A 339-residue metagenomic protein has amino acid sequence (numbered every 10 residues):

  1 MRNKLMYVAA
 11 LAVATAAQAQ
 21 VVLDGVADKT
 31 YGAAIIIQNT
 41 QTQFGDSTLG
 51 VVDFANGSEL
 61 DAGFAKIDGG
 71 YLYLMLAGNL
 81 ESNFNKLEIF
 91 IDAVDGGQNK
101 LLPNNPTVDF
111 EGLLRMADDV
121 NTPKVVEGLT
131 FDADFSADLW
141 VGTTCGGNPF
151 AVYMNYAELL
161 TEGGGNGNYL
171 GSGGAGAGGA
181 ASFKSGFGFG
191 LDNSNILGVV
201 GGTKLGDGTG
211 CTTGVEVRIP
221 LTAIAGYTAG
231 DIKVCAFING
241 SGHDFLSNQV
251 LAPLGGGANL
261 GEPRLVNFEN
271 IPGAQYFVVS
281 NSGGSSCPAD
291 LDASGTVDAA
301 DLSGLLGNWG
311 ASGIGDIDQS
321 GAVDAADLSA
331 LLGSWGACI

Functional and structural regions predicted by a protein language model:
M1-Q20: Sec-dependent, cleavable N-terminal signal peptides
L11-V13, S285, A311, L332: Processing junctions and N-termini across compartments
A17, L260-E262, Q319, A325: Short, highly charge-biased, low-complexity peptide segments
Q20-S285: Surface-exposed extracytoplasmic segments
D24-V26, D292, D318: Residue-level detector of conserved, well-ordered beta-strand and adjacent loop positions that form binding/recognition
V278-D292, C338-I339: Low-complexity, Pro/Thr/Ser/Gly/Ala-rich linker/spacer regions in secreted, extracellular modular proteins
L291-S312, S320-I339: Alpha-helical segments with a strong preference for the paired helices of cellulosomal dockerin domains
